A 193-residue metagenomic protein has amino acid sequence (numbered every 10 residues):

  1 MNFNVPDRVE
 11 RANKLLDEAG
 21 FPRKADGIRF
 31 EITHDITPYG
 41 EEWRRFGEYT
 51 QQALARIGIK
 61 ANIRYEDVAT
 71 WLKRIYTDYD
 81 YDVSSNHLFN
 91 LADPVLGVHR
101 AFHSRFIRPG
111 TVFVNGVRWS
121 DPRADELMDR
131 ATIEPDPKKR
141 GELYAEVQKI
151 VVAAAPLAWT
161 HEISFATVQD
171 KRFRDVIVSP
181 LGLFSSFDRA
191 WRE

Functional and structural regions predicted by a protein language model:
M1-A19, P38-R45: Structural transition elements
V5, R64-Y65, I133: A structural signal for short, well-ordered beta-strand elements
N13, E42-Q52, A69-E193: Detector for C-terminal structural segments
A19-E31: Short helix/loop segment immediately N-terminal to the Walker
K24-G27, A61-Y65, L143, E162: Surface-exposed patches in mature extracellular/periplasmic domains of secreted proteins
R29-Y39, A61-R64, D82: Short, well-ordered beta-strand elements
A55-A69: Short, well-structured beta-strand/strand-turn elements
